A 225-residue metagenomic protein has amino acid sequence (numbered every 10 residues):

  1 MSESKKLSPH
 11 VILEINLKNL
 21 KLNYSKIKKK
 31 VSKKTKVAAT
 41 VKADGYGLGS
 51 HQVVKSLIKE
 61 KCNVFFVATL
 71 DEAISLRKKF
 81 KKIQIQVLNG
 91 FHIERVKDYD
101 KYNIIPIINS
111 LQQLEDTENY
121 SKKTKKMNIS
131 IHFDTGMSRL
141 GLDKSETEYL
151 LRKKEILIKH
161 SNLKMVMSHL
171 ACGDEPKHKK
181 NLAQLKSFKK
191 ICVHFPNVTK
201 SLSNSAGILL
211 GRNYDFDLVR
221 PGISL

Functional and structural regions predicted by a protein language model:
M1-L7: Helix-enriched interaction subdomains in cytosolic or periplasmic regions, typified by TIR/SEFIR signaling/NADase cores
L7, V11-I15, L22, T35-I191 (+2 more regions): Active-site-proximal beta-alpha core segment in soluble small-molecule metabolic enzymes
L20-N23, I27: Alpha-helical packing segments of well-folded alpha/beta enzyme cores
L22, G207-L210: Short alpha-helical interface patches
K30: Conserved PLP-enzyme active-site core in the AAT-like
L209-L225: Active-site loop ensemble at the mouth of alpha/beta enzyme cores that anchors a bound cofactor
